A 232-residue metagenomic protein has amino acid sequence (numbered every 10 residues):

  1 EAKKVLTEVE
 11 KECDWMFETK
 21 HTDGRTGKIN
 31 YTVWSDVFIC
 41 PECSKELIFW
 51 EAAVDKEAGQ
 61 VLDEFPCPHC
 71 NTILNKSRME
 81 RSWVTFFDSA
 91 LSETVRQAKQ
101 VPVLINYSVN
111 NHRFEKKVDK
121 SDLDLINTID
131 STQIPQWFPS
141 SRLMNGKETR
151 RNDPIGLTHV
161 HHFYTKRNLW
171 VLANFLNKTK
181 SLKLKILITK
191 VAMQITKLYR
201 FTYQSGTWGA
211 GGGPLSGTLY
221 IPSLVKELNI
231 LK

Functional and structural regions predicted by a protein language model:
E1-K232: Nucleic-acid modification enzymes, centered on SAM-dependent nucleic-acid methyltransferases
